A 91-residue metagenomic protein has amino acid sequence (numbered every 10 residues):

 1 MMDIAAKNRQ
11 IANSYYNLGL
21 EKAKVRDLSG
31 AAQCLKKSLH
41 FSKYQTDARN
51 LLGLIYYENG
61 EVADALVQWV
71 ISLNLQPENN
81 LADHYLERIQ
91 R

Functional and structural regions predicted by a protein language model:
A5, A12-N13, T46-D47, N80-L81: Helix-start (N-cap) detector for alpha-helical repeat units in TPR-like alpha-solenoids, especially tetratricopeptide
A6, K36-H40, I71-N74, R91: Conserved structural position within tetratricopeptide repeats
K24, E58, R88-R91: Register position in tetratricopeptide repeats
